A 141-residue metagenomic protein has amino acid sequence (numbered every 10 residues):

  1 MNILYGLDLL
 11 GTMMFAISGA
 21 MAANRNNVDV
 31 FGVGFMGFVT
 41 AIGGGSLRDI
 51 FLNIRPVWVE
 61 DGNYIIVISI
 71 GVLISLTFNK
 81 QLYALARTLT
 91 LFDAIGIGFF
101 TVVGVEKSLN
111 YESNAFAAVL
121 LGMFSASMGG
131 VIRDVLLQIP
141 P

Functional and structural regions predicted by a protein language model:
M1-I42, S46-L52: N-terminal topogenic module of multi-pass integral membrane proteins
M1-L4, I50-V59, V105-A117: Helix-coil boundary and interhelical linker segments in multi-pass alpha-helical membrane proteins
A16-N26, S46-D49, L73-A86, V131-P141: C-terminal ends of transmembrane helices
N26-V30, N53-E60, K80-T90: Interfacial helix-loop-helix linkers and transmembrane-helix boundary segments in multi-pass membrane proteins
F31-G37, D61-I66, A86-I97, A117-L121: Cytoplasmic-side transmembrane-helix entry/capping segments in multi-pass membrane proteins
G37-G45, V67-I68, D93-E106, G122-S127: Small-residue-rich segments of transmembrane alpha-helices in multi-pass membrane proteins, especially helix faces
I70-S108: Ordered, amphipathic secondary-structure segments that act as subunit-interaction surfaces in large macromolecular
A115-F124, V135-P141: Canonical alpha-helical transmembrane segment with a positive-inside/aromatic-interface signature
